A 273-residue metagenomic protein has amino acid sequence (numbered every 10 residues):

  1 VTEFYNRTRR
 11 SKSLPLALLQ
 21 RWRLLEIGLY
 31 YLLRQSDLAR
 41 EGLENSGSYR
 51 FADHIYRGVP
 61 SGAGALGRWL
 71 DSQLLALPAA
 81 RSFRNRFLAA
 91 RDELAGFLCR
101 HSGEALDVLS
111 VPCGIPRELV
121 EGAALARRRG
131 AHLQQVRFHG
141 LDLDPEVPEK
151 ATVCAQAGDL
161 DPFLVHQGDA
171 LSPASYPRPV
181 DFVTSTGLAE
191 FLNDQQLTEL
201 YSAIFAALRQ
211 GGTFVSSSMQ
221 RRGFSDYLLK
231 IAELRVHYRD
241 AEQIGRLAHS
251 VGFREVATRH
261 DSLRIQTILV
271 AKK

Functional and structural regions predicted by a protein language model:
T2-L25, I55, A65, L74-S110 (+5 more regions): Class I (Rossmann-like) S-adenosyl-L-methionine-dependent methyltransferase catalytic domain, capturing the SAM-binding
P15-Q73: N-terminal, positively charged/glycine-rich alpha-helical extensions of SAM-dependent methyltransferases
Y30-R34, F182-V183, G223-Y227: Short acidic (Asp/Glu) and glycine-rich catalytic loops that position anionic groups and cofactors
A174-V183: A short acidic, Gly/Pro-enriched loop at the edge of an enzyme's catalytic core that lines a small-molecule cofactor
T184-L188: A short beta-strand submotif of the Rossmann-like class I SAM-dependent methyltransferase core that lines
E190-L192: A short His-aromatic
T198-T213: A short glycine-rich, Lys/Arg-flanked "PGG" loop and its adjoining helix->strand segment in the class I
